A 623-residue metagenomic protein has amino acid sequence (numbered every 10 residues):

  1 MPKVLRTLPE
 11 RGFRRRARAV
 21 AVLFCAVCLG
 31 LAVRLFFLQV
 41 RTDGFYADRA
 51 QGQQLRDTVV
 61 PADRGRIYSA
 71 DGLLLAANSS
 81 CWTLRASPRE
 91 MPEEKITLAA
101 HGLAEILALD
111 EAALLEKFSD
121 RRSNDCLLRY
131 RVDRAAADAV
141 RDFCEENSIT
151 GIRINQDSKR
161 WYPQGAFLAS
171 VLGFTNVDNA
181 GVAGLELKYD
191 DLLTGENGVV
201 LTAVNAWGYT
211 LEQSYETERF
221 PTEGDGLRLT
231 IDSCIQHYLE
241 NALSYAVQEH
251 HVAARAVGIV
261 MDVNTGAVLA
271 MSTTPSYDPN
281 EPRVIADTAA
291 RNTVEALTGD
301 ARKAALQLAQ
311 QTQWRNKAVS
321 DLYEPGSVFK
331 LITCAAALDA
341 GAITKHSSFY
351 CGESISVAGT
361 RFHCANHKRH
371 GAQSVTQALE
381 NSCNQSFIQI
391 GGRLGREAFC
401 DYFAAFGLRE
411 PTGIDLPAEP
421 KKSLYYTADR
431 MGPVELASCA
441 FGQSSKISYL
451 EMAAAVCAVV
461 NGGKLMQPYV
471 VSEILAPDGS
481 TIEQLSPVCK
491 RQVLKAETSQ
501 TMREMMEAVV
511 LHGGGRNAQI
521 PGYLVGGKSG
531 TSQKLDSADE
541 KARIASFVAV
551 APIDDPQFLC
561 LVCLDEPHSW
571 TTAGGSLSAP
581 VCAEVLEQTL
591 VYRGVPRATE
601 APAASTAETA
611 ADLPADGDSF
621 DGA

Functional and structural regions predicted by a protein language model:
M1-L297, Q313, L322, E397-G407 (+4 more regions): Periplasmic/cell-envelope proteins involved in peptidoglycan metabolism and beta-lactam response
A76, N205-E216, V263-V328, I332-L564 (+3 more regions): Beta-lactam-recognizing serine transpeptidase/beta-lactamase-like catalytic domain environment
